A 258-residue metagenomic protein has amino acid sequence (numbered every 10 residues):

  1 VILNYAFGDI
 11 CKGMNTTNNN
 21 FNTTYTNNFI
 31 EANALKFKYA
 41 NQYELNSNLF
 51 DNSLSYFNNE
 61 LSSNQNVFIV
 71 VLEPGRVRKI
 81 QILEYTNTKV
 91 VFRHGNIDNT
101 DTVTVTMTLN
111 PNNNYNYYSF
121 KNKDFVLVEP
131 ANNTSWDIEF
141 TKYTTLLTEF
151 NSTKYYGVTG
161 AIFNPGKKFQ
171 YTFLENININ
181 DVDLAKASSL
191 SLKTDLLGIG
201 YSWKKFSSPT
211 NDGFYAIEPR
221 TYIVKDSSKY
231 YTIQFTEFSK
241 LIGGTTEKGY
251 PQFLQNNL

Functional and structural regions predicted by a protein language model:
V1-L258: Surface-exposed, beta-sheet-biased, low-hydrophobicity segments with strongly acidic/polar composition
